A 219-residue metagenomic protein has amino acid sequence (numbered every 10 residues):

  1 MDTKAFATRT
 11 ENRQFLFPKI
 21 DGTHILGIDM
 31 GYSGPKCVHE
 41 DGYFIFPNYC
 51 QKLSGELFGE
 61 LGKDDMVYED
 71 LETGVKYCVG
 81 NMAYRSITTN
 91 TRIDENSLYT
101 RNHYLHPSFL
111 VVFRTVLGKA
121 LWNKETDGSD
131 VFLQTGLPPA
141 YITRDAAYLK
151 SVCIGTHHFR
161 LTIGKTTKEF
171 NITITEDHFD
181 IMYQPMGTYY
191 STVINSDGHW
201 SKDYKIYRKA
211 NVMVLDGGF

Functional and structural regions predicted by a protein language model:
M1-Y32, K36-M213: Nucleotide/phosphate-binding catalytic cleft detector across ATP-hydrolyzing and phosphate-transferring enzymes
M213-F219: Short, intrinsically disordered, charge-balanced linker/junction segments flanking boundaries in proteins
